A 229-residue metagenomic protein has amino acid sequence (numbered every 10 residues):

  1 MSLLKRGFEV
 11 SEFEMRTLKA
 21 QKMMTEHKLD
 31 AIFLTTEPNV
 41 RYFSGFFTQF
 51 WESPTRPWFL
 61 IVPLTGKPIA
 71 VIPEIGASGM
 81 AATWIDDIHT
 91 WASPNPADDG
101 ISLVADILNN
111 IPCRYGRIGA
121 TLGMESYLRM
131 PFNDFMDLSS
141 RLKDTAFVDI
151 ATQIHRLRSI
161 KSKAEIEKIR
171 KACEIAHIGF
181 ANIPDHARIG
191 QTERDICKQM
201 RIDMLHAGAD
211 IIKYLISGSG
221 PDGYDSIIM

Functional and structural regions predicted by a protein language model:
M1-I175: A composition/biophysics-driven feature that prefers long, compositionally simple stretches
M1-L4, F180-P184: A short, surface-exposed helix-loop junction/capping segment
E12, P184-I196: Short, charged, surface-exposed loops that flank catalytic or proteolytic processing sites
M23, H27, I183-H186, D203-A207: Short alpha-helical functional segments enriched in proximate histidine and acidic residues
V40-E52, A151-R156, I160, Q191-M229: Short catalytic-site patches enriched in acidic/histidine residues that coordinate or position cofactors/metals
C173-I183, E193, R201: Active-site pocket-lining segments that scaffold enzyme catalytic pockets across diverse folds
